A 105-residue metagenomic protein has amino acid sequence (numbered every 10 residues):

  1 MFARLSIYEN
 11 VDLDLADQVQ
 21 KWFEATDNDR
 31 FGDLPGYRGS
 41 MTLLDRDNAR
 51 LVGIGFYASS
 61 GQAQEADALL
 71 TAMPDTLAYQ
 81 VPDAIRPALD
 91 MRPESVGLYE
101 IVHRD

Functional and structural regions predicted by a protein language model:
M1-V52, F56-D75, Y79-D105: Short S/T/G/P-rich N-terminal loop/turn motif that feeds into the first structured element of a domain
